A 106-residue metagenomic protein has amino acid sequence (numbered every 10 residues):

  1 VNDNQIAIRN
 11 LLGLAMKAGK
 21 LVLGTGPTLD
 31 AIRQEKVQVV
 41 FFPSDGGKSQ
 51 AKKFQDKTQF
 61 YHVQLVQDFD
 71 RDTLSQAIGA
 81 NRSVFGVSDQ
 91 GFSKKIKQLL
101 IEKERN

Functional and structural regions predicted by a protein language model:
V1-N2, F60, R105: N-terminal targeting/trafficking signals and adjacent low-complexity tails
D3, A7, S49, F69 (+2 more regions): Charged, alpha-helix-enriched surfaces in structured cytosolic catalytic cores of large nucleotide-utilizing machines
N4-V39: N-terminal first-folded block
N10, D30, K52-D56, Q76 (+2 more regions): Solvent-exposed alpha-helical segments within well-ordered globular domains of core cellular machineries
G26, D45-G46, F69-T73, Q90: Short, ordered loop/turn segments at secondary-structure junctions
R33-Q55, H62-Q64: N-terminal positively charged helical leader segments and presequences
K52-R82: Mid-chain, well-packed structural core segment of small domains
T73-N106: C-terminal structural segments of small proteins and small subunits
